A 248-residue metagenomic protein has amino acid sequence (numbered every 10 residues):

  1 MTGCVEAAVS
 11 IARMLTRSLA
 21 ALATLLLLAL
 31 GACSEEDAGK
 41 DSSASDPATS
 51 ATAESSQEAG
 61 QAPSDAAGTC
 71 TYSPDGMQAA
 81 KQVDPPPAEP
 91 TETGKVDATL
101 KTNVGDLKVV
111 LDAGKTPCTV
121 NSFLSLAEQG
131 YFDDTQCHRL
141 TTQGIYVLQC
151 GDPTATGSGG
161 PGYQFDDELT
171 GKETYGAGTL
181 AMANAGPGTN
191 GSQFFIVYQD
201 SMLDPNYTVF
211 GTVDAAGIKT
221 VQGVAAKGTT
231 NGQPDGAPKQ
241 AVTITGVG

Functional and structural regions predicted by a protein language model:
T2-G248: Cyclophilin-like peptidyl-prolyl cis-trans isomerases
